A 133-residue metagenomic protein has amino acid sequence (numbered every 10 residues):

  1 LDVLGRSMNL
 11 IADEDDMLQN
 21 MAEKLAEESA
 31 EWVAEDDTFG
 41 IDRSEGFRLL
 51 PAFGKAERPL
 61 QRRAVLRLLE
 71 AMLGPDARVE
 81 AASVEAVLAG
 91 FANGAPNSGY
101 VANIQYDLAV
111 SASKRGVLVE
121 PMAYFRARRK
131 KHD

Functional and structural regions predicted by a protein language model:
L1: Extended ligand-binding regions for polar small-molecule ligands
L4-D133: AMP-forming adenylation/ATP pyrophosphatase catalytic core
